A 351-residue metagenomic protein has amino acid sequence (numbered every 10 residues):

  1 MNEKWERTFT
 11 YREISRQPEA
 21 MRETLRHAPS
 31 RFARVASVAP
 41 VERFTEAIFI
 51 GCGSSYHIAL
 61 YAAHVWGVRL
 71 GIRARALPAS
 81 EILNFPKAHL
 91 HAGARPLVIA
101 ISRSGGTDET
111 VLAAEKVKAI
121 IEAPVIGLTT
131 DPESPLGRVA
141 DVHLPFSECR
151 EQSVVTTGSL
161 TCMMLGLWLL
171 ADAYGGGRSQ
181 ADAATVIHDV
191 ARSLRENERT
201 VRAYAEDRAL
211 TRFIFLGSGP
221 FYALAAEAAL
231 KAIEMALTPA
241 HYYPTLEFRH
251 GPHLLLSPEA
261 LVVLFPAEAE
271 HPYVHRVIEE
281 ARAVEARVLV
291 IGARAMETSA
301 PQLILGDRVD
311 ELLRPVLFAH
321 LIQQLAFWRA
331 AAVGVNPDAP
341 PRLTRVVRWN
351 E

Functional and structural regions predicted by a protein language model:
M1: Conformationally flexible catalytic loops at phosphate/diphosphate-handling active centers
K4-Y11, E23, A140, L261 (+1 more regions): Phosphate-moiety recognition in structured ligand-binding domains
R7-T10, I58-A62, A225-E227, K231 (+1 more regions): Conserved phosphate/anionic-ligand binding catalytic regions in large, soluble enzymes, centered on
F9-T45, V142-V263, H271, V333-E351: Active-site phosphate/pyrophosphate-binding segments
P40-H188, R192, S218, H253 (+1 more regions): Glycine-rich phosphate-binding loops that contact phosphosugars or nucleotide phosphates
